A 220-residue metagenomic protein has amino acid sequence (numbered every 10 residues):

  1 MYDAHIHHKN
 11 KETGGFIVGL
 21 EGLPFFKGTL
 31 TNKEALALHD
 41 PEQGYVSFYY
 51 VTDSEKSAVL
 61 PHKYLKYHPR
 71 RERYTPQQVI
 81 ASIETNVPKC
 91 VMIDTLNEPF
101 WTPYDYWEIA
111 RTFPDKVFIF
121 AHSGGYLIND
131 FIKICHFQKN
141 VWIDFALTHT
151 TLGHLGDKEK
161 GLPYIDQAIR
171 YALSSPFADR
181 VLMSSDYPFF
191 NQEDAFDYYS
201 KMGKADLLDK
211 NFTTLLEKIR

Functional and structural regions predicted by a protein language model:
M1-P41: An N-terminally biased module of ancient metal coordination in phosphate/nucleic-acid-related enzymes
Y2-A4, R170-Y171, S175-L182, F189-R220: Mid-to-C-terminal alpha-helical segments outside catalytic/metal-binding sites
Y2-I6, G15-V18, Y45-Y49, K63-Y67 (+4 more regions): Hydrophobic faces of well-ordered beta-strands that scaffold small-molecule active sites in alpha/beta enzyme cores
H7-K9, L20-L23, Y50-S54, H68-R70 (+4 more regions): Active-site beta-loop-alpha junctions enriched in small/polar residues
K9, N32, E55-S57, T102-P103 (+2 more regions): Short, well-ordered alpha-helical microsegments
K9-E12, T52-V59, T75-P76: Short, acidic/polar
D40-K56: Metal-cofactor-binding active-site regions of metalloenzymes
R71-L182: Catalytic pocket-lining loop regions of alpha/beta-barrel enzymes, especially the amidohydrolase/enolase/GH5 lineages
